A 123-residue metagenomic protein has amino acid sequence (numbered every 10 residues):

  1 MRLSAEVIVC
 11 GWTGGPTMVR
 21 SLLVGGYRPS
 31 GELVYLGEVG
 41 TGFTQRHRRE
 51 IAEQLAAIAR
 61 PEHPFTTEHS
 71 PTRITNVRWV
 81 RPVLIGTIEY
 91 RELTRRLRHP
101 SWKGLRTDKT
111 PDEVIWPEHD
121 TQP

Functional and structural regions predicted by a protein language model:
M1-P123: Catalytic cores of nucleic-acid ligases and guanylyltransferases
